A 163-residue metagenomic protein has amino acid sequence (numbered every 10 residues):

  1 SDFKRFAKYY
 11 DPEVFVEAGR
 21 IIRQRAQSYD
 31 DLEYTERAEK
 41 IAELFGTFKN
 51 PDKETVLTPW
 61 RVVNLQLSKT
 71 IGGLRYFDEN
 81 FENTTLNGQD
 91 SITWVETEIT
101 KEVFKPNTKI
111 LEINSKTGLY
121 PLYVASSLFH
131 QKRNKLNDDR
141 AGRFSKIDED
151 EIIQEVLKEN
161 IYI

Functional and structural regions predicted by a protein language model:
S1-I163: Class I S-adenosyl-L-methionine
